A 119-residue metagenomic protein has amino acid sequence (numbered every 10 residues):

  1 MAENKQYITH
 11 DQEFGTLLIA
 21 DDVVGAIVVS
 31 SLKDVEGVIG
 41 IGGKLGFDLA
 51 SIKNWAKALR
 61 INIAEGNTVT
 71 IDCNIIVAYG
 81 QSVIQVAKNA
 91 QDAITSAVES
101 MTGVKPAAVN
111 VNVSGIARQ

Functional and structural regions predicted by a protein language model:
A2-Y79, K88, V104-N110, S114-Q119: Contiguous, often N-terminal, cationic amphipathic patches that form binding interfaces
V83-T102, P106: Short, non-transmembrane amphipathic alpha-helical segments
